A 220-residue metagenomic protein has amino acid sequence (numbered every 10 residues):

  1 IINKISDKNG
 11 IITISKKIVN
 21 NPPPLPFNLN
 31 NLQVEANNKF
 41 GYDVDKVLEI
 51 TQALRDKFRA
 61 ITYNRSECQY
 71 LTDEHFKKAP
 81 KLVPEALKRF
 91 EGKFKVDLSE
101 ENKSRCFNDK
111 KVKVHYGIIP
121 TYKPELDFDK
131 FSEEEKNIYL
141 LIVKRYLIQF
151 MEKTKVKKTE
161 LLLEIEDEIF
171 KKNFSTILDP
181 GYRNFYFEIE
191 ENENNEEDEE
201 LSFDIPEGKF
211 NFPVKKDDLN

Functional and structural regions predicted by a protein language model:
I1-N220: Core catalytic DNA strand-manipulation module of type IA topoisomerases
